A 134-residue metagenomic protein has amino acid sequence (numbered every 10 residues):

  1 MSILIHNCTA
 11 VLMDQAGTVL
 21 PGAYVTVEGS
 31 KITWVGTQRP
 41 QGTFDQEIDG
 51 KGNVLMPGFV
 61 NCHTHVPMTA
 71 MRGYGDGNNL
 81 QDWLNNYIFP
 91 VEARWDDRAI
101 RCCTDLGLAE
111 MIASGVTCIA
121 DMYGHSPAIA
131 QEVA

Functional and structural regions predicted by a protein language model:
M1-G42, N53-V54: N-terminal metal-binding scaffold of metallo-dependent hydrolase/deaminase domains
S2, D45, T117: Conserved acidic residues
L4, Q46, G58-V60: Residue-level marker for buried hydrophobic side chains located in beta-strands that build the well-ordered beta-sheet
D49, N61-H63, C118-A120: Short N-terminal targeting/anchoring amphipathic segment
N53-V54, P67-M68, Y74, A120: N-terminal hydrophobic targeting/anchoring segments and the immediately downstream early-domain regions of hydrolases
G58-T69: Histidine-centered catalytic micro-motifs
A70-C102: Active-site gating loops and adjacent loop-to-helix segments of metal-dependent hydrolytic enzymes
E92-A134: Active-site loop-helix segments enriched in His/Asp/Glu that coordinate and activate a nucleophilic water at divalent
